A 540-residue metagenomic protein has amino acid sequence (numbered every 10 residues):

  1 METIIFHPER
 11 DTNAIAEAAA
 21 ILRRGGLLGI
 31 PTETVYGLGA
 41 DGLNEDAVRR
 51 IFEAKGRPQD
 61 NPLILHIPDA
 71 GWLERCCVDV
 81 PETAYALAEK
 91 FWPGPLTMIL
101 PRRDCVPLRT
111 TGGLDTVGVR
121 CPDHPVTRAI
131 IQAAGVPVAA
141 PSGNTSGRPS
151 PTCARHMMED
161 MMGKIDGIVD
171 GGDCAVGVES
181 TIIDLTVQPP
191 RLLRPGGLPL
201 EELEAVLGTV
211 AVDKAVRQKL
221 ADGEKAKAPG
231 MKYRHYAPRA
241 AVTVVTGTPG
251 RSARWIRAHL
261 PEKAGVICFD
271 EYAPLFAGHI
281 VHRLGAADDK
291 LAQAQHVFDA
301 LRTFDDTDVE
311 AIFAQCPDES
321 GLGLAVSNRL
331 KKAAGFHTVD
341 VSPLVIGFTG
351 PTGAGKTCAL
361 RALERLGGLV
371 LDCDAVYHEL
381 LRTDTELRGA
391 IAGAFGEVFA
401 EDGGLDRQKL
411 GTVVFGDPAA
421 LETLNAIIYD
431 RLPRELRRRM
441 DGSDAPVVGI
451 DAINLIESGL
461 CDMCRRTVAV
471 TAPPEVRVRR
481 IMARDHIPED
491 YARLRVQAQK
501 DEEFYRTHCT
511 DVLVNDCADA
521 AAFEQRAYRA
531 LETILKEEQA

Functional and structural regions predicted by a protein language model:
M1-V341: Active-site-adjacent structural elements in enzyme catalytic cores
A16, R438-V447, C461-V470, E475-I487 (+1 more regions): NTP-dependent small-molecule kinase module
F348: Hydrophobic anchor at the beta1->P-loop junction of P-loop NTPases
P351: P-loop (Walker A) phosphate-binding loop of NTP-binding proteins
A354: ATP-binding Walker
T357: Walker A/P-loop
R365-C373: Post-Walker A helix-loop "phosphate-sensing" segment adjacent to the P-loop in P-loop NTPases
A375-V447: ATP-dependent small-molecule kinase phosphotransfer cores that center on conserved nucleotide phosphate-binding segments
